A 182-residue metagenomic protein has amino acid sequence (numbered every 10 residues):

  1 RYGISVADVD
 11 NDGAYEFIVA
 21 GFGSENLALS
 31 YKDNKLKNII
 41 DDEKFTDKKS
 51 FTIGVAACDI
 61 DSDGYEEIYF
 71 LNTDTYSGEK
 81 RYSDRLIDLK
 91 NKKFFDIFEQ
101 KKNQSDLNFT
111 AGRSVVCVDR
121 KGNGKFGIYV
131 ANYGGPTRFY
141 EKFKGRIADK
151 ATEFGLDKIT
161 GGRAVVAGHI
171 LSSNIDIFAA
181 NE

Functional and structural regions predicted by a protein language model:
R1-E182: Beta-propeller-forming repeat regions
